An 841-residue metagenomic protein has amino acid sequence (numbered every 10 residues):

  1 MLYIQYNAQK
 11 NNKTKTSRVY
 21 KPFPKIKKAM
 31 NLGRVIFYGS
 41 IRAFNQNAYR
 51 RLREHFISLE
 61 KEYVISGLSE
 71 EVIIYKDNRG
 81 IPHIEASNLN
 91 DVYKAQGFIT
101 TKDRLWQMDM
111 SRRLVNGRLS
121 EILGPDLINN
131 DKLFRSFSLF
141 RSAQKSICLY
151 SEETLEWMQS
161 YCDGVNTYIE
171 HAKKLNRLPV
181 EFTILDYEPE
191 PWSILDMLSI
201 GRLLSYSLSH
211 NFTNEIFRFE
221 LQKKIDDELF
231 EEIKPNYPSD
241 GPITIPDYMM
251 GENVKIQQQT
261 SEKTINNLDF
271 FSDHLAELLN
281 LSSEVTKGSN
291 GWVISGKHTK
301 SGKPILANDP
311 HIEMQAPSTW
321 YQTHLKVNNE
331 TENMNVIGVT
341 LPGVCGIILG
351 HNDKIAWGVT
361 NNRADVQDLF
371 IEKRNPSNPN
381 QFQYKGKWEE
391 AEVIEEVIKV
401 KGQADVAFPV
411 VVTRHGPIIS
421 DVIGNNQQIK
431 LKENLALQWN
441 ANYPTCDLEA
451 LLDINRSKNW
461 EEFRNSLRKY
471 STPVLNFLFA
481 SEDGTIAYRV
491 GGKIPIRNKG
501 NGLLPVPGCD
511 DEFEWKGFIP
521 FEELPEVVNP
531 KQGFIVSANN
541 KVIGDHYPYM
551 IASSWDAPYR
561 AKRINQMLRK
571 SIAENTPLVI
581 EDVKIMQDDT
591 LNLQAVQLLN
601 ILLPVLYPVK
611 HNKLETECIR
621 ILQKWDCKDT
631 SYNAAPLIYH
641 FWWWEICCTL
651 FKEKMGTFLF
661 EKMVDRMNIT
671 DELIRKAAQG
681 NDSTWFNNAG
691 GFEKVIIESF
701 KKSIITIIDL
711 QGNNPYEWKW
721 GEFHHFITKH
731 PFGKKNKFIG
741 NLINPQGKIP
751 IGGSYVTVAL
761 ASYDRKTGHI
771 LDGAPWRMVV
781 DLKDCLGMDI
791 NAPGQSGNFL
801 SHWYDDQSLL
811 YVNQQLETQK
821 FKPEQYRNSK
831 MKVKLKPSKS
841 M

Functional and structural regions predicted by a protein language model:
L2-N7, N11-I305, P310-E313, N328 (+3 more regions): Substrate-recognition/specificity elements adjacent to catalytic centers across diverse enzyme folds
A29, F37-S40, F44, M550-T616 (+1 more regions): Terminal end segments
P82, D91-L133, L139, G358-P409 (+3 more regions): Gly/Pro-rich active-site capping loops and adjacent beta-alpha segments that organize cofactor/substrate pockets
V92-A95, A143-L155, Q438, L448-I454 (+4 more regions): Second-shell loop/turn segments in exported
V115, L139, A143, T154-W157 (+6 more regions): Stable alpha-helical elements in mature extracytoplasmic
F270, E284-T286, N290, L325-G346 (+2 more regions): Glycine- and hydrophobic-rich flexible loops that cap the catalytic core of alpha/beta enzyme folds
S420, G424, E433, Y470-E574 (+3 more regions): Hydrophobic alpha-helical segments
Y639-F723: Charged, long alpha-helical assembly modules
